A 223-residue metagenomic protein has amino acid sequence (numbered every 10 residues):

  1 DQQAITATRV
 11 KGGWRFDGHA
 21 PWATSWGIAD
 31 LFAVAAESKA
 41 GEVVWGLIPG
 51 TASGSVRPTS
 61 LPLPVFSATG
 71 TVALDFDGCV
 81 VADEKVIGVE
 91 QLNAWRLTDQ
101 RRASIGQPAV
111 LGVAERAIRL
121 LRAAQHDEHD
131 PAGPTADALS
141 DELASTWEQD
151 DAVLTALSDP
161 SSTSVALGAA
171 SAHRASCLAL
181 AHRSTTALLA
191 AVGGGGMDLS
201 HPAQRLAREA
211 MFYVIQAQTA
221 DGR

Functional and structural regions predicted by a protein language model:
D1-I28: Glycine-rich flavin
W22-V56: A short core secondary-structure module
A52-V80, Q91-A94: Flexible, small-/acidic-enriched active-site or ligand-binding loops
A68-T71, R102-V113, A138: Short, contiguous, pocket-lining structural segments that sit at or immediately flank catalytic/ligand-binding sites
D77-S104, I118-A132, D151-T155: A glycine-rich, basic-preceded beta-loop-alpha segment at the flavin cofactor/substrate interface of flavin-utilizing
G106-V110, T135-T146, H173-C177, L206: Amphipathic alpha-helix face/heptad-repeat signature
H126, A144-H182, T186-D198: C-terminal helix-coil-helix/basic helical segment that borders enzyme active sites and/or dimer interfaces and provides
G194-R223: Glycine-rich phosphate/cofactor-binding loops in nucleotide/flavin-utilizing enzymes
